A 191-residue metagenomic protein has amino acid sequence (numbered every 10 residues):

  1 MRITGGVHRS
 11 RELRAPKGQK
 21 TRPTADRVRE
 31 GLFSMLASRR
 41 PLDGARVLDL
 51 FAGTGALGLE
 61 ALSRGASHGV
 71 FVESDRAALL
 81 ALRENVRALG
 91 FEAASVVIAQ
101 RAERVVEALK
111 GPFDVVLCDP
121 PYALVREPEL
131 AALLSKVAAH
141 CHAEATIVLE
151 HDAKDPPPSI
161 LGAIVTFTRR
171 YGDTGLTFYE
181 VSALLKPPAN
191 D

Functional and structural regions predicted by a protein language model:
M1-D191: Class I S-adenosyl-L-methionine-dependent methyltransferase catalytic core
